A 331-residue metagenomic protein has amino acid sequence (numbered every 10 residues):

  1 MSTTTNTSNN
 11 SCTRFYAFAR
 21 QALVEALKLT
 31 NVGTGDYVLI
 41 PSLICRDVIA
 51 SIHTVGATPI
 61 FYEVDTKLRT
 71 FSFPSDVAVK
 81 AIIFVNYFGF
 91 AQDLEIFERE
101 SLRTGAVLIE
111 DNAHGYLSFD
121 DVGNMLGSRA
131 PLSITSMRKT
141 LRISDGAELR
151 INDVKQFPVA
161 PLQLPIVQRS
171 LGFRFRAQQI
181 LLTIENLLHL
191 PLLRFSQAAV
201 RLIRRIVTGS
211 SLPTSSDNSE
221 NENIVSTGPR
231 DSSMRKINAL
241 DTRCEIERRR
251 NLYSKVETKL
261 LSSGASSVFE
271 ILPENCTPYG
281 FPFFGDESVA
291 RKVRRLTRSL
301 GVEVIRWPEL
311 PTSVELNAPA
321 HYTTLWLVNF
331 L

Functional and structural regions predicted by a protein language model:
S2-N6, C12, Q21, K28-L117: PLP-dependent aminotransferase-like
S8, I52, S101, L126 (+2 more regions): A generic structural signal for well-ordered alpha-helical segments
N10, I83, V159-L331: PLP-dependent aminotransferase class I/II
N10-S11, V79, A130, S144: Short, well-ordered alpha-helix to beta-strand connector turns
R99-R103, L149-P158, I166: Basic phosphate/pyrophosphate-binding loop/patch that engages nucleotide-derived ligands
E110-N112, Y116-I143, E148-L149: Conserved active-site segment immediately N-terminal to the catalytic lysine that forms the internal aldimine
T140, V154-P158, S288: Short helix-loop capping/hinge motifs at secondary-structure junctions, enriched in acidic/polar residues
